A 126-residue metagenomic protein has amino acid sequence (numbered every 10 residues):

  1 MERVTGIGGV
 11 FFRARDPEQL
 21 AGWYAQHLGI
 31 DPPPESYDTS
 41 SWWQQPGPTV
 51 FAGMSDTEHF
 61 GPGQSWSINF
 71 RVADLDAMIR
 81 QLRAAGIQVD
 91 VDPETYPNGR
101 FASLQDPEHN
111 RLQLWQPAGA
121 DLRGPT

Functional and structural regions predicted by a protein language model:
M1-F12, I79-T126: Vicinal oxygen chelate
M1-T5, F11-V50: Core segments of cupin and vicinal oxygen chelate
I7-G8, S65-I68: Eukaryotic phosphotyrosine signaling hubs
W23, D76-Q81: Short amphipathic alpha-helices within nucleic acid-binding modules
E35, M54-E58, Q116-G119: Acetyl-CoA-dependent GNAT
T39-S40, W66, R100-A102: Short beta-strand micro-motifs in enzyme catalytic cores
S41-W43, T57-F60, P93: Short secondary-structure boundary/capping segments
V50-M54, L112-Q113: Conserved beta-strand in the GNAT
